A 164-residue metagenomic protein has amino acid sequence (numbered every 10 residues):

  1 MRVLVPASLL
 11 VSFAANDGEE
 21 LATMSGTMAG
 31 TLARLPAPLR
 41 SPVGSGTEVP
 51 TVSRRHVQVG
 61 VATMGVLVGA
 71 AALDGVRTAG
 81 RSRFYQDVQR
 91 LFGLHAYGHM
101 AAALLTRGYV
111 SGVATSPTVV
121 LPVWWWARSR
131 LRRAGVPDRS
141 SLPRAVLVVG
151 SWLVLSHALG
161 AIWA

Functional and structural regions predicted by a protein language model:
M1-A164: Short amphipathic, positively biased membrane-proximal segments that drive organelle/inner-membrane targeting
